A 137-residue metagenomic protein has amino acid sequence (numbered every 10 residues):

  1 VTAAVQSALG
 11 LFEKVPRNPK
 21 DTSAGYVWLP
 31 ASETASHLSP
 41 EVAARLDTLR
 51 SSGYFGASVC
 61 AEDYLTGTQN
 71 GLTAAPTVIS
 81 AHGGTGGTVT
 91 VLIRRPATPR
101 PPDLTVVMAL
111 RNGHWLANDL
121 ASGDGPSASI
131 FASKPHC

Functional and structural regions predicted by a protein language model:
V1-A4, T105-A109: N-terminal helix-cap/turn-to-beta initiation motif at the start of protein domains
V1-S58: Core segments of small alpha/beta cavity-forming domains
A4-A8, V91, A117: Hydrophobic aliphatic residue packing
V15-N18, L29, S39, A75 (+3 more regions): Intrinsic-disorder/low-complexity coil detector
V27, E62-L65, S129: Poly-acidic low-complexity segments
T34, S58-E62, L116, P135-H136: Sequence contexts marking disulfide-bonded cysteines in secreted/extracellular proteins
L38-P99: Surface-exposed, charged secondary-structure patches
H82-T105, R111-N112, N118-C137: Low-complexity, intrinsically disordered terminal/linker segments enriched in charged and Gly/Pro repeats
